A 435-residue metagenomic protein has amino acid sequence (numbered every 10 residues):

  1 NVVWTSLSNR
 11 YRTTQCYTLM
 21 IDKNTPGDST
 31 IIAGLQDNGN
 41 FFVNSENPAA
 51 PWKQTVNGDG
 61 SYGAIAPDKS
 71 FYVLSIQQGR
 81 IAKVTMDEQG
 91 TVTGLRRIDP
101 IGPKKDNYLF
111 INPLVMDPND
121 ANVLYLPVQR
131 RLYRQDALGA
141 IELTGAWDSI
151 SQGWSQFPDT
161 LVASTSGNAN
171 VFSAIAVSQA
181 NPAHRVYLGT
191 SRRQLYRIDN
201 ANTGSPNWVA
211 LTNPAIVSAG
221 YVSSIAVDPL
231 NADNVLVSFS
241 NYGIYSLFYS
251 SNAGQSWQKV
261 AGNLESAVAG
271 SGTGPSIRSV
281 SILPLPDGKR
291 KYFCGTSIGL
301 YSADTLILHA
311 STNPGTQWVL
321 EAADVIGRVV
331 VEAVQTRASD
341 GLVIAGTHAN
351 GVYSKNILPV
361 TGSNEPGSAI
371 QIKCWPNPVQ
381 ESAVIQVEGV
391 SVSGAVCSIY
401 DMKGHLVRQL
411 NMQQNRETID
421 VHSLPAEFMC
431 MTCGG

Functional and structural regions predicted by a protein language model:
N1-P359: Beta-propeller blade termini and top-face loops
G362-S363: Disulfide-bonded cysteine-rich modules in secreted/extracellular proteins, activating on the conserved Cys frameworks
P366-W375, V379-G435: C-terminal outer-membrane/trafficking sorting elements
